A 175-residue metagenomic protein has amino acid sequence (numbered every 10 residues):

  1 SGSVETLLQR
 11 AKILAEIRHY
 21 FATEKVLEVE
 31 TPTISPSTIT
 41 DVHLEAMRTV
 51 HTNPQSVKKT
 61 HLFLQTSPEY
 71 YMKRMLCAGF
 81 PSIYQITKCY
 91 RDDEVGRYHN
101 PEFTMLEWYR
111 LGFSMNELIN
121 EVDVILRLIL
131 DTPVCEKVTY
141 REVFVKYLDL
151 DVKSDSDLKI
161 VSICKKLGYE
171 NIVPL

Functional and structural regions predicted by a protein language model:
S1-E117, I160-P174: Class II aminoacyl-tRNA synthetase-like tRNA-binding/catalytic domains
R18, D123-L126: Non-transmembrane alpha-helical segments in soluble domains of secreted/periplasmic/extracellular proteins
I125-L175: Metal-assisted phosphate- and nucleotidyl-transfer catalytic regions
